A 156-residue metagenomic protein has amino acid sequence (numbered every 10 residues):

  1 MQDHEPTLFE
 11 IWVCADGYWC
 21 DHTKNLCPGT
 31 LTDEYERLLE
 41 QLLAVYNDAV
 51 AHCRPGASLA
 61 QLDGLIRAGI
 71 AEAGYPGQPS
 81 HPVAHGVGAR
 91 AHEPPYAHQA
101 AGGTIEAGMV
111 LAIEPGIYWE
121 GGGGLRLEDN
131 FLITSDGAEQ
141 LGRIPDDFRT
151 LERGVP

Functional and structural regions predicted by a protein language model:
M1-P156: Active-site neighborhoods and metal-handling regions in enzymes and metal-associated proteins
